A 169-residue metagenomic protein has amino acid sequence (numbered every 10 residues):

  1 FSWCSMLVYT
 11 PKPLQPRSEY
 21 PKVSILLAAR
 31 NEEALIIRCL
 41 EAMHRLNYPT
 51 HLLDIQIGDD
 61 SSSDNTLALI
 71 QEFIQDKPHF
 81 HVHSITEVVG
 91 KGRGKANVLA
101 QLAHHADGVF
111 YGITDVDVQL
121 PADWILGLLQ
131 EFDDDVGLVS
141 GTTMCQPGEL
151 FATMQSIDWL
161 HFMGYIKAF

Functional and structural regions predicted by a protein language model:
F1-E19, I166: N-terminal membrane-anchoring/stem segments of glycan-assembly enzymes
P21-S24, D54: Cell-envelope/extracellular polymer assembly enzymes that use nucleotide-activated donors
L35-R38, L52, D64-E72, D123: Acidic helix N-cap motif at the loop->helix transition within catalytic regions of sugar-transfer enzymes
E41-L52: Short, acidic, metal-binding catalytic loop of nucleotide-sugar glycosyltransferases
D59-L69, E87, V118: A conserved acidic beta->alpha catalytic loop
N65, V116-E131: Acidic donor-binding/catalytic loop of UDP-sugar-dependent glycosyltransferases, especially processive GT2
H81-L102, T114, G127-F169: Long helical/loop segments within the catalytic core of UDP-sugar-dependent glycosyltransferases, especially the large
Y111: Short aromatic/hydrophobic "clamp" motif used to bind/position activated sugar donors
